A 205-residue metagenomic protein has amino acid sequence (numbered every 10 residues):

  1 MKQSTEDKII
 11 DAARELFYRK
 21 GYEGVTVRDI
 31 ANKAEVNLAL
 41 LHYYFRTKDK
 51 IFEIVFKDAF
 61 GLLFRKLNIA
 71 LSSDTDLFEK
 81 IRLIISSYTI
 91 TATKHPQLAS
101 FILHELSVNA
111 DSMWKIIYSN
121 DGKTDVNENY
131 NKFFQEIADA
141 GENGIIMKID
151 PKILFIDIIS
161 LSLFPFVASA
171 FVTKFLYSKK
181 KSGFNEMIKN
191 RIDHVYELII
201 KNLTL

Functional and structural regions predicted by a protein language model:
T5-R14, I30, V55-L63, F133: Generic hydrophobic, amphipathic alpha-helix propensity
K8, L16-K50, I54-V55: Helix-turn-helix
K48, V55, A59, L63 (+4 more regions): Hydrophobic/aromatic residues within well-ordered alpha-helical segments
V55-I84, I117, D121, I137-A138: Amphipathic alpha-helical linker/stalk segments
I69-S100, N129, P151-F155: Hydrophobic alpha-helical connector segments
I85-Y88, I102-E105, I158, S162 (+1 more regions): Short alpha-helical scaffolding segments that buttress acidic/His motifs in well-ordered protein cores
I90, N127, N131-N143, M147 (+1 more regions): C-terminal peripheral helix-coil segments that are non-catalytic and often amphipathic
K94-Y118, S169-Y177: Amphipathic alpha-helical segments used for helix-helix packing
